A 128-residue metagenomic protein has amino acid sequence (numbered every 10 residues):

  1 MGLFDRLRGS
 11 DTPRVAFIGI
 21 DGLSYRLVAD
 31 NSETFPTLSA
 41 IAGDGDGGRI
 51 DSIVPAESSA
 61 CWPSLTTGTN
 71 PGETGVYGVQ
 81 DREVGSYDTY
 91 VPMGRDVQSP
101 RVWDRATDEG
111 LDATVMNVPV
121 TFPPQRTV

Functional and structural regions predicted by a protein language model:
M1-R49, A56: Active-site-proximal N-terminal segment of extracellular/periplasmic enzymes that hydrolyze or transfer
V15, W62, G110: Extracellular structured ligand-interaction cores
D21, L65, A106: A residue-level signal for conserved active-site and pocket-lining positions in enzyme catalytic cores
D30, I53-S58, G94, Q98: Generic, well-ordered alpha-helical segments
F35, S59-W62, E73, S99: Alpha-helix initiation and N-capping motif
S39-A42, P63, W103-D104: Short, well-ordered alpha-helical packing segments
R49-T66, M116-R126: Short, solvent-exposed turn/loop segments enriched in Gly/Ser/Thr/Pro and often Arg
N70-V128: His/Asp/Glu-rich, glycine-adjacent segments that coordinate divalent cations and/or stabilize oxyanion chemistry on
